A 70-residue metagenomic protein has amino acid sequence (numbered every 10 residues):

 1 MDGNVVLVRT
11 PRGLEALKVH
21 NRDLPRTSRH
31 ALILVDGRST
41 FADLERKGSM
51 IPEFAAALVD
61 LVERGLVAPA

Functional and structural regions predicted by a protein language model:
M1-R29: Short alpha-helical segments that sit at the start of domains
V19-A70: Long, charge-rich, low-complexity alpha-helical segments
